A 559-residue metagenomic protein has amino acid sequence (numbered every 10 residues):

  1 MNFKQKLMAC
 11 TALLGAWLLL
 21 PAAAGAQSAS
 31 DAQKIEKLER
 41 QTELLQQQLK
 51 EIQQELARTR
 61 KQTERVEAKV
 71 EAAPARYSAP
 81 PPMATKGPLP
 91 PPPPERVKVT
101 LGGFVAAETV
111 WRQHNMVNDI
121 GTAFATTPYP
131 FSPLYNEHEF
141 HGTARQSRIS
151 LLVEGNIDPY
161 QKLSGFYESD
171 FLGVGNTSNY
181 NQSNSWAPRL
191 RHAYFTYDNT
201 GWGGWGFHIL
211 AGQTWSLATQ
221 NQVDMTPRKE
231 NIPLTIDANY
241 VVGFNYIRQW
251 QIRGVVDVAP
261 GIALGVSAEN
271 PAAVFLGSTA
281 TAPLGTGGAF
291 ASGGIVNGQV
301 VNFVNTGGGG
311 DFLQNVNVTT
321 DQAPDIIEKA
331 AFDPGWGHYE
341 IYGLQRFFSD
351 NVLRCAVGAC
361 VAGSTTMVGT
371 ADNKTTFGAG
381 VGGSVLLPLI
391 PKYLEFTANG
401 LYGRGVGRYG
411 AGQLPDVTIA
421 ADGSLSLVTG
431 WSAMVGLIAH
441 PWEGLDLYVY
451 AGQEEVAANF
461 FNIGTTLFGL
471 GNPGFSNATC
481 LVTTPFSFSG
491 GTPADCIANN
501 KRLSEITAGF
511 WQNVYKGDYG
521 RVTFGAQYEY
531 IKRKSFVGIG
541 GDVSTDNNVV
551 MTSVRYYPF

Functional and structural regions predicted by a protein language model:
M1-T11: Bacterial N-terminal signal peptides that target proteins for export
C10-P21: Bacterial N-terminal signal peptides
W17, G25-I120: N-terminal periplasmic/intermembrane-space "pro-region" immediately following the signal or transit peptide
G87-T286, T320-H338, L387-L389, Y393-Y402 (+1 more regions): Outer membrane beta-barrel
P94, F140-Q146, S183-H192, G243-I247 (+7 more regions): Transmembrane beta-barrel outer-membrane domains
N115-D119, N176-S185, N221-K229, L276-V316 (+7 more regions): Outer-membrane beta-barrel translocator domains and adjoining extracellular loop/strand segments of Gram-negative
P334-I506: Detector for outer-membrane/organellar transmembrane beta-barrel domains, recognizing the amphipathic beta-strand
D546-F559: Outer-membrane beta-barrel "beta-signal"
